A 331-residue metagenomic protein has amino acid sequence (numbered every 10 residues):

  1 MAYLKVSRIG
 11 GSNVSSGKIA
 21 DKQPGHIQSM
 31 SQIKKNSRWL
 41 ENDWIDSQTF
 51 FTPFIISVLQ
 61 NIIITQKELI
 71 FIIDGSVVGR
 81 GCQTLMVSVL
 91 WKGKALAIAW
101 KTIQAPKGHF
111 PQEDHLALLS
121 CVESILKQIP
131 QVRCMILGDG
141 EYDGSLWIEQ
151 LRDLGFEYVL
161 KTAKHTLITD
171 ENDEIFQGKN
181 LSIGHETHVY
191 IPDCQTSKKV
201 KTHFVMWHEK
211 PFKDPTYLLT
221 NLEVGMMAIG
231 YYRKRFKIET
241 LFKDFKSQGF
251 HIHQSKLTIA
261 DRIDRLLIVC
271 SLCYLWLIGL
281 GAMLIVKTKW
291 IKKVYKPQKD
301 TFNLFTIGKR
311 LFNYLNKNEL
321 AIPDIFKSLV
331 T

Functional and structural regions predicted by a protein language model:
M1-S15, K22, Q32, S47-T52 (+3 more regions): Single, function-defining residue in the core of a domain
S29-N42: Major-groove recognition helix of helix-turn-helix-like DNA-binding domains
I55-V58, I62: Acidic-basic catalytic patches of nuclease active cores, encompassing PD-(D/E)XK and other metal-cofactor nuclease
Q83: Aromatic-lined carbohydrate-binding surfaces of glycoside hydrolases
